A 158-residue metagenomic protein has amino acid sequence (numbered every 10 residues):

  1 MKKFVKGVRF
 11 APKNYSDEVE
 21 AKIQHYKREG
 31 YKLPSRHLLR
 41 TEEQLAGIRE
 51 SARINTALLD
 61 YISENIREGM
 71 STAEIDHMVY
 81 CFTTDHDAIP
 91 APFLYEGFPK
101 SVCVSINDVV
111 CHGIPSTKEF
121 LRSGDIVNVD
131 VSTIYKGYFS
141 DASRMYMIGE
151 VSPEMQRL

Functional and structural regions predicted by a protein language model:
M1-L158: Active-site neighborhoods and metal-handling regions in enzymes and metal-associated proteins
